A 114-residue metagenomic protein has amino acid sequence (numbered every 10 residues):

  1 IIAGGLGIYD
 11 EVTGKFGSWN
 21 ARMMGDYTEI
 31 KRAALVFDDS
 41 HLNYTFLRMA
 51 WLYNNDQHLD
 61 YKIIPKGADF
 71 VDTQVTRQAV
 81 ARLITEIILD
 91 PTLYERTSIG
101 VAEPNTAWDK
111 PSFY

Functional and structural regions predicted by a protein language model:
I1-A3: Short beta-strand elements of ligand-binding domains
G5-Y114: Oxidoreductase cofactor-interface core, primarily capturing Rossmann-like NAD(P)-dependent enzymes
